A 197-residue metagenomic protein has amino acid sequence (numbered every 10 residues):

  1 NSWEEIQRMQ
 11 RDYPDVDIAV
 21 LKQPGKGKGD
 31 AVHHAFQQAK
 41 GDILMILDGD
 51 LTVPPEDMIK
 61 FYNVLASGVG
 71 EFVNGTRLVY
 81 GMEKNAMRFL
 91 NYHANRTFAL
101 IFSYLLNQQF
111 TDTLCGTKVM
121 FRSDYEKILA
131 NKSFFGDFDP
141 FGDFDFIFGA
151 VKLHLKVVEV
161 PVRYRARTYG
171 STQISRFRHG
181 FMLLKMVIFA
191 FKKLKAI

Functional and structural regions predicted by a protein language model:
N1-E5, L47-V64: Acidic donor-binding/catalytic loop of UDP-sugar-dependent glycosyltransferases, especially processive GT2
N1-L21: Acidic donor-binding segment of Leloir-type glycosyltransferases
E4-Q7, H33, I59, F148: Active-site phosphate/pyrophosphate- and oxyanion-stabilizing loops and adjacent acidic/basic residues in soluble
R11, K60, A66, N131-I197: Hydrophobic helical membrane-anchoring modules
V16-D17, L21-Q38, I43, P55-G136 (+2 more regions): Acceptor/aglycone-binding surface of glycosyltransferases and processive sugar-polymer synthases
L21-P24, L47-G49, V160: Cofactor-binding loops of NAD(P)H-dependent oxidoreductases, dominated by short-chain dehydrogenase/reductases
A35, D50, F121, A150 (+1 more regions): Residue-level signature of catalytic and energy-coupling elements of molecular machines, predominantly ATP/GTP-dependent
L47, T76, R163: Conserved residues at the C-terminal ends of beta-strands
